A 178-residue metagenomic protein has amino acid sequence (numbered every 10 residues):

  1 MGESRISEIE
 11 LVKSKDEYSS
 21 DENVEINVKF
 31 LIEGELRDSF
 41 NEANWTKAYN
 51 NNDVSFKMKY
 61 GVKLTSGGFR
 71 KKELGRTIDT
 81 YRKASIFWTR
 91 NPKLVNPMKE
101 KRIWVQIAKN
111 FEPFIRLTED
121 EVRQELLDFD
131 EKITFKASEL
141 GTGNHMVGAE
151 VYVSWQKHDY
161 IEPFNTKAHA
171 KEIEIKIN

Functional and structural regions predicted by a protein language model:
M1-A48: Short, compositionally biased P/S/T/A/G/V-rich stretches that sit at domain boundaries
S19-E22, S138-H145, I177-N178: A short, structured loop/turn motif at beta-sheet edges
E25-K29, K59-G61, K132-T134, N144-E150 (+1 more regions): Beta-strand secondary-structure signal
E42-K59, Y81: Short coil-to-beta strand junction motifs in C2/discoidin
G61-K72, T89-K93: Change "in extracellular beta-sheet-rich domains … of secreted and cell-surface proteins" to "in beta-sheet-rich domains
R76-D130: Extended, solvent-exposed segments with strong compositional bias
L127-D159: Internal, hydrophobic beta-strand segments that form the core of beta-sheet-rich folds
W155-N178: Short beta-strand elements
